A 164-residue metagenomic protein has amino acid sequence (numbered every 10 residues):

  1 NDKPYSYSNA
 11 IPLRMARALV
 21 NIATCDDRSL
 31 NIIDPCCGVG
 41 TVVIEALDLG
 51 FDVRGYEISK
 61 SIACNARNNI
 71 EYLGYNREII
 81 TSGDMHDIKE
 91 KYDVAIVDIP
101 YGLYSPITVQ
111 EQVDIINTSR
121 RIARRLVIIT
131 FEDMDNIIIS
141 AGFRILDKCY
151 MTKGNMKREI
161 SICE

Functional and structural regions predicted by a protein language model:
N1-E164: Class I S-adenosyl-L-methionine-dependent methyltransferase catalytic core
